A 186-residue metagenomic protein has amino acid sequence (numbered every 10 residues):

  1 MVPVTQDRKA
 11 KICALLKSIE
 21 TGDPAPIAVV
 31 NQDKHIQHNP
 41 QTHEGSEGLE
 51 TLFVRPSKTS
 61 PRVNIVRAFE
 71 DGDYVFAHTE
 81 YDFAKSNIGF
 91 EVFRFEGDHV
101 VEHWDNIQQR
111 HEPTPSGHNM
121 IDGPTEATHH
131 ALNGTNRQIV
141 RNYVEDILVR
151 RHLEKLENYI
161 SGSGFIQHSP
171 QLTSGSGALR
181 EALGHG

Functional and structural regions predicted by a protein language model:
M1-G186: C-terminal and inter-domain tail/linker signature
